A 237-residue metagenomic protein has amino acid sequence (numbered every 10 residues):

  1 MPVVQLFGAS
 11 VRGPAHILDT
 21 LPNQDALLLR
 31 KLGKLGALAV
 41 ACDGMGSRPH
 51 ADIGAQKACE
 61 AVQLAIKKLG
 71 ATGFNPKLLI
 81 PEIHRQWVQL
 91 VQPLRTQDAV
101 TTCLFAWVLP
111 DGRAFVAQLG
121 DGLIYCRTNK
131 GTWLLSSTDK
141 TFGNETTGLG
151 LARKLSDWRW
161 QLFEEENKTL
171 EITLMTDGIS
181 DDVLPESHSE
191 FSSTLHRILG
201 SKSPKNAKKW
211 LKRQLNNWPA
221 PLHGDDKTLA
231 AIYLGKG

Functional and structural regions predicted by a protein language model:
M1-G237: PP2C/PPM-type serine/threonine phosphatase catalytic domain
